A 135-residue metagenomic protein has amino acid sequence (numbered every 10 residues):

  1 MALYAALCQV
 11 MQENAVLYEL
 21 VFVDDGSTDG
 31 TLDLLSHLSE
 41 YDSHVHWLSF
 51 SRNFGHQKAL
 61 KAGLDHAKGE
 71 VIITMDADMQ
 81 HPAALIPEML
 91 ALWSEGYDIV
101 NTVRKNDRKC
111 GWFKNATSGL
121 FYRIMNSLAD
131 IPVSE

Functional and structural regions predicted by a protein language model:
M1-A2, D29-D33, S49, K58: Residue-level preference for short helical/loop micro-motifs built around acidic side chains
L3-A6, V10, L34, L38: Alpha-helical interaction/dimerization surfaces of two-component signaling modules
Y4, C8, V16-G26, L48-S49: Short beta-strand/loop segment that forms part of the nucleotide-sugar
M11-V16, S39-H44: Short helix-capping segments at alpha-helix termini
D24-D33, M79: A conserved acidic beta->alpha catalytic loop
H37, H46-R52, H56-H66, V71 (+1 more regions): Acceptor/aglycone-binding surface of glycosyltransferases and processive sugar-polymer synthases
